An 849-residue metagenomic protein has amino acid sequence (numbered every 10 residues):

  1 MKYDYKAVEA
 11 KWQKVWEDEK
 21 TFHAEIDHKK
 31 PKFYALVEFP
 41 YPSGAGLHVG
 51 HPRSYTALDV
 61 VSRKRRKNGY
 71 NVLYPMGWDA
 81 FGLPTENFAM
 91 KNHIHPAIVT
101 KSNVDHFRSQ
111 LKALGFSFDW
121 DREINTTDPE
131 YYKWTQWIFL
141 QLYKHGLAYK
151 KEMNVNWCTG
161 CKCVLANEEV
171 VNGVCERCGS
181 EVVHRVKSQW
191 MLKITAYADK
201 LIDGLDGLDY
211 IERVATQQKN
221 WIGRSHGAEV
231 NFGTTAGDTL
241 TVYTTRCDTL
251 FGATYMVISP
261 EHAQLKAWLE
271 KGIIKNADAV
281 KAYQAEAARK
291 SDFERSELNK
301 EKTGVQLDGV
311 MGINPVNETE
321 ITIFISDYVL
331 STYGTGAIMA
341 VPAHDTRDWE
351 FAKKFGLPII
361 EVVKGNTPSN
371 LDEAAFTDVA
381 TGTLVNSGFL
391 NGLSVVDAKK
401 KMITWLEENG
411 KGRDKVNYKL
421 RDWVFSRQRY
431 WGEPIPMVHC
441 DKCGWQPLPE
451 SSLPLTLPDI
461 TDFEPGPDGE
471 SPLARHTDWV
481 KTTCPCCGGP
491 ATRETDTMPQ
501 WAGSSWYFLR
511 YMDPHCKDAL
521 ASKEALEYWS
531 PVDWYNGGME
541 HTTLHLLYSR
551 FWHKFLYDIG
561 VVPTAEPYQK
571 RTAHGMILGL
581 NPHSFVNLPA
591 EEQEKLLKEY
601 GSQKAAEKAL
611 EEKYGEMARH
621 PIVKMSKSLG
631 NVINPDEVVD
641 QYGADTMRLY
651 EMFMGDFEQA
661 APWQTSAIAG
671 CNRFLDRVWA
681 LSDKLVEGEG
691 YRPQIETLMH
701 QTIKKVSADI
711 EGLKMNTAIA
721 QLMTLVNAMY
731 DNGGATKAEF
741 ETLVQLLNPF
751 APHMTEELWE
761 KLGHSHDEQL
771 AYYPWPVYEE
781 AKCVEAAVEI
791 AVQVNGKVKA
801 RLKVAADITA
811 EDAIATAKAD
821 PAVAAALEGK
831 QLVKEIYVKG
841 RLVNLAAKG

Functional and structural regions predicted by a protein language model:
M1-G46, V72, L201, A215-S225 (+4 more regions): Non-catalytic terminal extensions that flank enzyme cores
M1-L36, R66-P75, V99-H106, Y283-F324 (+1 more regions): Conserved oxyanion/phosphate-binding beta-strand-loop segments in alpha/beta enzyme cores
K2, D18-E19, K91-D248, A263 (+9 more regions): Residue patterns forming the tRNA-binding/recognition surfaces of aminoacyl-tRNA synthetases and related DALR
Y3, R224-E229, G237, K364 (+10 more regions): Long, charged, mostly alpha-helical binding arms that flank functional sites
Y3, V8-Q13, V49, T135-K364 (+7 more regions): NTP-handling and nucleic-acid-processing catalytic cores
E25-I94, T100, E123-I138, T244-T245 (+2 more regions): N-terminal catalytic cores of NTP/NDP-binding nucleotidyl/phosphoryl-transfer enzymes
D79, K144-H145, Y149-N156, D414-C443 (+6 more regions): Helix-rich, typically C-terminal accessory recognition domains appended to large enzymatic cores
V214-T241, K290-T319, I323-F324, W423 (+8 more regions): Flexible, glycine/threonine-enriched loop-and-boundary segments that flank and lead into catalytic domains of large
